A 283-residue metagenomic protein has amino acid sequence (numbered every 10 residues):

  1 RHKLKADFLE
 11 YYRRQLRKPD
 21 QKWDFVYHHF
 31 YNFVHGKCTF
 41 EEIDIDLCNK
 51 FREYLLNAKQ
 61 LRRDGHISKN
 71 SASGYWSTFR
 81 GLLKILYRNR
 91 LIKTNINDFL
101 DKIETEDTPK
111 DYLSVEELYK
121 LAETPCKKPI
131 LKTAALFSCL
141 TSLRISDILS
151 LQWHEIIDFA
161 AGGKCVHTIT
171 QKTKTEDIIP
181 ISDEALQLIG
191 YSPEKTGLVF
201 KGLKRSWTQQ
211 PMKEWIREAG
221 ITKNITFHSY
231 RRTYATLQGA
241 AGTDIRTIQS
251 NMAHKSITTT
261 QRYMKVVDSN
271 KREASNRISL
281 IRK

Functional and structural regions predicted by a protein language model:
H2-R63, L82-K84, R88: Basic/aromatic-enriched alpha-helical hairpins
I43, R205-S206, T222-A241: Short basic/aromatic active-site micro-motif
H66-K69, S73, R88, I92-I145 (+2 more regions): Basic, Lys/Arg- and aromatic-enriched nucleic-acid-binding interface segment
D101, D111, V115, T141 (+1 more regions): Conserved tyrosine-mediated DNA breakage-rejoining catalytic core shared by Y-recombinases
Y112, T170-K174, M252-R277: Catalytic-site neighborhood detector that most strongly recognizes the C-terminal catalytic loop/helix of tyrosine
L136, L140, D147, R231-K255 (+1 more regions): C-terminal catalytic core of tyrosine-transesterase DNA break-rejoin enzymes
E155-G162, T222-K223, T243-R262, E273: Short, polar N-cap/turn motifs at the start of nucleic acid-interacting alpha helices
S182-T222: Active-site/catalytic core of tyrosine-dependent DNA strand-transfer enzymes
